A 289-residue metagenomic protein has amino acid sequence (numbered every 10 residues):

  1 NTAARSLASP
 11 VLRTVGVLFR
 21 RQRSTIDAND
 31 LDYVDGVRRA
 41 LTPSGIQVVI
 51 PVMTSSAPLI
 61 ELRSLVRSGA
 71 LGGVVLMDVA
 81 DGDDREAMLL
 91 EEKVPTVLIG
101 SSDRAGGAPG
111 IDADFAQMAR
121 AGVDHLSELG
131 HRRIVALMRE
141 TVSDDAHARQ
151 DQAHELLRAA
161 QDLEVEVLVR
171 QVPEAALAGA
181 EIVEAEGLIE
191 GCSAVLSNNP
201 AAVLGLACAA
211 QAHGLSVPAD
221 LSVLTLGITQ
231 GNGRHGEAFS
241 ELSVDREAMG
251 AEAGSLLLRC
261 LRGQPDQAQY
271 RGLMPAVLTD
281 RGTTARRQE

Functional and structural regions predicted by a protein language model:
N1-L62, H154-L157: Amphipathic helical "hinge" segments at domain boundaries
A8, V66-R67, L90, S127-G130 (+1 more regions): Non-catalytic positions within long, well-ordered alpha-helices that form the structural scaffold/packing of enzyme
R21-N29, P51-P58, I111-A121, L137-I182 (+4 more regions): Hinge/beta->alpha junction and helix N-cap segments in small-molecule ligand-binding domains
I46-Q47, P95, R132, E166 (+1 more regions): Residue-level detector of anion-binding/catalytic polar loops
L59-A70, G179-I189: Short, well-structured alpha-helical segments in soluble
M77-A121, A201, G227-F239: Flexible loop/hinge segments that line or gate small-molecule binding clefts
A180, G187-E289: Flexible loop/turn connectors
